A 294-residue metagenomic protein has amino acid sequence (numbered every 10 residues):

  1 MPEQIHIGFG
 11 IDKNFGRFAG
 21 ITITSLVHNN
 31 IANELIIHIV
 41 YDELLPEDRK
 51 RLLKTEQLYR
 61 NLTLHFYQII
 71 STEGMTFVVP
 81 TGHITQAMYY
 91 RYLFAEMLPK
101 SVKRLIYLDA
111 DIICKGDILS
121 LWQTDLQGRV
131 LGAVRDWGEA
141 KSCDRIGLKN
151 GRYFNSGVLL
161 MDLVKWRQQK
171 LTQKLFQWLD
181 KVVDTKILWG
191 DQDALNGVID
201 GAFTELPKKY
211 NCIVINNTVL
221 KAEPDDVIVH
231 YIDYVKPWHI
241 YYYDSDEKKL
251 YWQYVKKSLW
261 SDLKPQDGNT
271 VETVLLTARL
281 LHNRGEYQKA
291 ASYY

Functional and structural regions predicted by a protein language model:
M1-N14, L163-Y293: A glycosyltransferase accessory/donor-loop signature
H6-G8, I36-H38, H65: A structural signal for isolated positions on well-ordered beta-strands in alpha/beta enzyme cores
S25-N33: Short, acidic, metal-binding catalytic loop of nucleotide-sugar glycosyltransferases
L35-E43, A133-V134: Short internal beta-strands
D48-M97: Active-site-proximal specificity loops/subdomain of glycosyltransferases
F66-T72, A87-E139, G151-Y153, L160-V164 (+1 more regions): GT-A fold catalytic core of metal-dependent nucleotide-sugar glycosyltransferases, centered on the diacidic
T76-Q86, R145-K149, L220-D225: Short, surface-exposed amphipathic charged segments that create phosphate/polyanion-binding patches used for binding
G147-V158, I187: A recurrent flexible, glycine/aromatic-enriched loop bordering the glycosyltransferase active site that acts as
